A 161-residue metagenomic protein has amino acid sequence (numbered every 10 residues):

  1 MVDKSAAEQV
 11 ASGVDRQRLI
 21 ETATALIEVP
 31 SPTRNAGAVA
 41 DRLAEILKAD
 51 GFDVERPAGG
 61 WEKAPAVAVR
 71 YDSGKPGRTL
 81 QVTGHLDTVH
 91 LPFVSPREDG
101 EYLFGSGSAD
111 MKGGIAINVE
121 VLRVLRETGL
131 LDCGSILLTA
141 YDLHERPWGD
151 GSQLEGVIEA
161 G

Functional and structural regions predicted by a protein language model:
V2-S106, V124-C133: Acidic/His- and Gly-rich active-site-bordering loop/insert found across diverse amide/peptide-bond hydrolases
A109: Conserved Rossmann-like nucleotide-cofactor binding loop
K112, A116-G161: Acidic/histidine-rich catalytic neighborhood of metal-dependent amide-processing enzymes
